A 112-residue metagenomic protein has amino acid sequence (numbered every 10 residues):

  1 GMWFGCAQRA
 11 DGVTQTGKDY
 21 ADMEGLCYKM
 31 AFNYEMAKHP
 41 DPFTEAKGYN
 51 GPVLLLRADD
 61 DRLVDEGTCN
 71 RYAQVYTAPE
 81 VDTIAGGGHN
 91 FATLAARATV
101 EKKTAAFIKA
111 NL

Functional and structural regions predicted by a protein language model:
G1-F32: Hydrolase active-site cap/lid region
C27-A46: Active-site nucleophile elbow and catalytic-triad environment of alpha/beta-hydrolase enzymes
A46-N50, Q74-T77: Short, conserved loop/helix-junction motifs that constitute active-site signature segments in enzyme catalytic cores
G48-N50, L55-R57, D61: Short beta-strand/loop motif that positions the catalytic acidic residue of the alpha/beta-hydrolase fold
R62-T68, A92: Conserved alpha/beta-hydrolase "acid-adjacent" motif
Q74-N90: Catalytic histidine neighborhood in serine/cysteine hydrolases with alpha/beta-hydrolase-type architecture
G87-E101: Catalytic histidine-centered segment of alpha/beta-hydrolase-like enzymes
K103-N111: C-terminal alpha-helix
